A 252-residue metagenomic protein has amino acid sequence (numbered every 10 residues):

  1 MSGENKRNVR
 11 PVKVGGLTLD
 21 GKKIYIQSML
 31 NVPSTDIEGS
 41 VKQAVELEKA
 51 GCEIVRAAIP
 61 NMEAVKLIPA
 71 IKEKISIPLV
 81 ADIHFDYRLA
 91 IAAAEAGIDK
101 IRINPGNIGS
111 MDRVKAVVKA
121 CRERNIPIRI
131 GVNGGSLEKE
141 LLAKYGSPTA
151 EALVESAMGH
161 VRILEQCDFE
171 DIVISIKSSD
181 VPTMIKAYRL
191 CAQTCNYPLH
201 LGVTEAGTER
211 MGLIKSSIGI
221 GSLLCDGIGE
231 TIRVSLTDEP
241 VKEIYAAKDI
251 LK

Functional and structural regions predicted by a protein language model:
M1-M29, S34, R122: N-terminal amphipathic alpha-helix/helix-capping segment at the start of soluble metabolic enzymes
D20-G39, A58-P60, I77-F85, G106 (+2 more regions): Active-site mouth loops of central-metabolism enzymes
I24-L30, V55-A57, L79-I83, I101-I103 (+4 more regions): Hydrophobic faces of well-ordered beta-strands that scaffold small-molecule active sites in alpha/beta enzyme cores
N31, E48-K74, R102-S110, I172-V181: Glycine-rich, proline-tolerant flexible connector loops at the mouths of alpha/beta enzymes
G51-E53, A96-M111, V203, D226-V241: Glycine-rich phosphate-binding active-site loops on the catalytic face of alpha/beta enzymes
N61-I83, A116-I128, Y188-L199: Alpha-helix-loop-beta-strand connector modules within alpha/beta enzyme cores
R88-R129: Hydrophobic or amphipathic alpha-helical targeting/insertion segments
V132-S136, L141-K252: Catalytic alpha/beta core domains of metabolic enzymes, predominantly
